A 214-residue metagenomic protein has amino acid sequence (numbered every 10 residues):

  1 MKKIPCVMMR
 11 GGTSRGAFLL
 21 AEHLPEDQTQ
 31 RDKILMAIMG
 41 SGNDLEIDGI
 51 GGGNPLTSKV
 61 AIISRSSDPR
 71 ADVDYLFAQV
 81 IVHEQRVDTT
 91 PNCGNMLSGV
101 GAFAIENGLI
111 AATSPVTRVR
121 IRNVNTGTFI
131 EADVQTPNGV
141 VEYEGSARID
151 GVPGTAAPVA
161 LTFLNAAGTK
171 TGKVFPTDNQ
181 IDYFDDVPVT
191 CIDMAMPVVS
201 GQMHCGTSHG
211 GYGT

Functional and structural regions predicted by a protein language model:
M1-T214: A glycine-rich beta-to-alpha transition motif near the start of alpha/beta enzyme domains, typified by
